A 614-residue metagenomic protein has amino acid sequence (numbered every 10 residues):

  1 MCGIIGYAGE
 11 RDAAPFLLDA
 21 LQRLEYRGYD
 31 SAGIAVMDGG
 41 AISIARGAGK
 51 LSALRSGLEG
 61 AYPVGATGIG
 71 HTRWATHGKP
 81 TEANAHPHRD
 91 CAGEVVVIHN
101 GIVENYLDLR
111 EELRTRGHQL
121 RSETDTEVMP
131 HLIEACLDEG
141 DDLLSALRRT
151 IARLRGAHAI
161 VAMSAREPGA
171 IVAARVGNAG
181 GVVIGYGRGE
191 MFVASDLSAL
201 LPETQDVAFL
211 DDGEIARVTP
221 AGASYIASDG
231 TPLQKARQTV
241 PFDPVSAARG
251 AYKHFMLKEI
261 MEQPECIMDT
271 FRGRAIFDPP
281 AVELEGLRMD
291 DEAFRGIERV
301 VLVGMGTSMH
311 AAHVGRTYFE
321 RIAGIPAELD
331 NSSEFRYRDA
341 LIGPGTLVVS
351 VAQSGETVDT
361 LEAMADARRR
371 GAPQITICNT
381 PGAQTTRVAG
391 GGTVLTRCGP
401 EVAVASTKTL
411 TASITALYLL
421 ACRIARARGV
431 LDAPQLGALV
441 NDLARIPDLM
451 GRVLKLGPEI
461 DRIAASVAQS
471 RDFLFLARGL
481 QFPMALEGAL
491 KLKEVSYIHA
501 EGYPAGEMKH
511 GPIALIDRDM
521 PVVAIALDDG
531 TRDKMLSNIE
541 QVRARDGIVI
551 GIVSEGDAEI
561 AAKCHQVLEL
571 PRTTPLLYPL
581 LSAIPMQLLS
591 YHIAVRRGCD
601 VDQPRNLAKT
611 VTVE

Functional and structural regions predicted by a protein language model:
M1-R249, K253-H254, E262-E298, Y337 (+4 more regions): Conserved short alpha-helical segments that host acidic/polar catalytic motifs at enzyme active sites
I4, V97, A162, A173 (+6 more regions): Structural beta-sheet core signal
Y7-E10, Q119, C136-G140, D206 (+17 more regions): Hydrophobic alpha-helical scaffolding
A66, G70-A83, F277-D291, G315-V351 (+2 more regions): Glycine-rich oxoanion-binding loops at beta->alpha junctions
V176, V183-I184, E190-Q205, T307 (+4 more regions): Glycine-rich, anion-gripping cofactor-binding loops and their flanking helix/strand elements in enzyme active sites
G230, M256, I548, A561-K563 (+2 more regions): Generic C-terminus detector
Q263-I267, F271-V301, A389-P521, A594-E614: Active-site phosphate/pyrophosphate-binding segments
R295-R445, I525-G530, K534-L568, L589: Glycine-rich phosphate-binding loops that contact phosphosugars or nucleotide phosphates
